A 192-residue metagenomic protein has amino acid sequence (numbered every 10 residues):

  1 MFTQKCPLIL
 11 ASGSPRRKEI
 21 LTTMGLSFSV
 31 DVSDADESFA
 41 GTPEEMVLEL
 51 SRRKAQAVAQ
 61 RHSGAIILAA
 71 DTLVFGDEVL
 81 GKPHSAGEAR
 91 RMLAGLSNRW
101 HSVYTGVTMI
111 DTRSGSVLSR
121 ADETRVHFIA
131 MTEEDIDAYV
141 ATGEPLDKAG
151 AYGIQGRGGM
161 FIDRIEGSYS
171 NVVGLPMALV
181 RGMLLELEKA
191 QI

Functional and structural regions predicted by a protein language model:
F2-I9, G41-I192: Anionic-ligand binding patches
F2-L26: N-terminal beta1-alpha1 ligand-phosphate binding loop
S12-S14, S33, S168-S170: Short linear Ser/Thr-Pro motifs
P15, A35, S114: Short, glycine/serine-rich, charged loops/turns that create anion-binding and catalytic segments at active sites
E19-T23, F39-A40, Q60-R61: Short loop/helix-cap segments at secondary-structure boundaries that form the rim of catalytic
S29-E37: A short beta-strand-loop structural module common to alpha/beta enzyme folds
